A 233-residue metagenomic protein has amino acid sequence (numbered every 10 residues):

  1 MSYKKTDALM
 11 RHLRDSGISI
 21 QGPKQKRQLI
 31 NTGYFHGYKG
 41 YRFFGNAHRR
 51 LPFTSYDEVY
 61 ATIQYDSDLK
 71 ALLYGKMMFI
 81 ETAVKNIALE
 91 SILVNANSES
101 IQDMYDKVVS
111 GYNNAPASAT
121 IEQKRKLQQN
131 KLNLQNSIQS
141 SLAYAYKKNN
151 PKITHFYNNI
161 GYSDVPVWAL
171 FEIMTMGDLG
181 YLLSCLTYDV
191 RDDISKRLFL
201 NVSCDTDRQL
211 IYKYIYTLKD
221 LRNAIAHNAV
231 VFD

Functional and structural regions predicted by a protein language model:
M1-D233: Amphipathic alpha-helical interface elements
